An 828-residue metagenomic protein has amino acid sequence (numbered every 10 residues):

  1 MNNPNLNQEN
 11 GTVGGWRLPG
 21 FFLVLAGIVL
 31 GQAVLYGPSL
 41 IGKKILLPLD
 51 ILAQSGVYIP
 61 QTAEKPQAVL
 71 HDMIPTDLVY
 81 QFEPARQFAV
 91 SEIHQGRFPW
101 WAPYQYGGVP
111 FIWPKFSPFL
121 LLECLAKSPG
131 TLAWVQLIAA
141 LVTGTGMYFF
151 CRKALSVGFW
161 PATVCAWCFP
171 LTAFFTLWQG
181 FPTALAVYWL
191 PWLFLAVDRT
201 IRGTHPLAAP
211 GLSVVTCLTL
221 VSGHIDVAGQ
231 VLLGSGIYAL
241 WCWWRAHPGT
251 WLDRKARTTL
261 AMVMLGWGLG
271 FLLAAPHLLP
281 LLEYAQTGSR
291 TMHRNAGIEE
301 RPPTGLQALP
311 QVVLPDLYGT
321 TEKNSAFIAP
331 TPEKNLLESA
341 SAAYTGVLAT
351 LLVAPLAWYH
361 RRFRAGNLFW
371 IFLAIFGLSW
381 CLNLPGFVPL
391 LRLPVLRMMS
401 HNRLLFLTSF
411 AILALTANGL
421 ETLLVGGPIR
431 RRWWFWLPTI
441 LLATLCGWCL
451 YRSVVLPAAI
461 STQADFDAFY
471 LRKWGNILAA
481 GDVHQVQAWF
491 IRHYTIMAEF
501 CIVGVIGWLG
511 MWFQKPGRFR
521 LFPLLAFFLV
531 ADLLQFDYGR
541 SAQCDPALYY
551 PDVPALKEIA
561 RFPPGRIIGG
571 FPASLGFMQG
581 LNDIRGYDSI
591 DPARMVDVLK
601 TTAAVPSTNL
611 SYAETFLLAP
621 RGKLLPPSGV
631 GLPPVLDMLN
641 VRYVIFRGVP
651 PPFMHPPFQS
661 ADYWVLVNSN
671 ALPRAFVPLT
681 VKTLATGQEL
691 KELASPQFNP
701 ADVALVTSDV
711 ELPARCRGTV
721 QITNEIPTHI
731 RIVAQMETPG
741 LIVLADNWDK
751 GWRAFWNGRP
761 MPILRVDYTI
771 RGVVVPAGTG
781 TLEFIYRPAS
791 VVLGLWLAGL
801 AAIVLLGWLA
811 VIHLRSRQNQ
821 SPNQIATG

Functional and structural regions predicted by a protein language model:
M1-N3, Q8, F21, V164-A166 (+10 more regions): Contiguous transmembrane helix-bundle modules in multi-pass membrane proteins
W16-G107, L282-S289, Y538-S541, D545-Y550 (+1 more regions): Hydrophobic alpha-helical membrane-insertion signals
L30, M147-S156, V197, I201 (+3 more regions): Transmembrane-helix signature of membrane-embedded glycosylation machinery that interfaces with polyprenol carriers
S39-A154, W160-W189, Q307-A340, A754: Active-site lumenal/periplasmic loops and adjacent helix-entry segments of GT-C-fold, multi-pass membrane
L52-V79, E83-Q87, S91, R97 (+5 more regions): Periplasmic/ER-lumenal interhelical loops and adjacent helix-loop junctions in multi-pass membrane proteins
Q54-S55, I59-P60, H293-P302, V486-Y494 (+6 more regions): Extracytoplasmic
K127-L155, S341-R361, M497-M511, V791-S816: Selective detector of the "anchor" transmembrane alpha-helix that sits immediately C-terminal
S574, R585, R642, P651-P652 (+3 more regions): Active-site-proximal, structured, solvent-exposed surfaces of multi-pass membrane proteins that position macromolecular
